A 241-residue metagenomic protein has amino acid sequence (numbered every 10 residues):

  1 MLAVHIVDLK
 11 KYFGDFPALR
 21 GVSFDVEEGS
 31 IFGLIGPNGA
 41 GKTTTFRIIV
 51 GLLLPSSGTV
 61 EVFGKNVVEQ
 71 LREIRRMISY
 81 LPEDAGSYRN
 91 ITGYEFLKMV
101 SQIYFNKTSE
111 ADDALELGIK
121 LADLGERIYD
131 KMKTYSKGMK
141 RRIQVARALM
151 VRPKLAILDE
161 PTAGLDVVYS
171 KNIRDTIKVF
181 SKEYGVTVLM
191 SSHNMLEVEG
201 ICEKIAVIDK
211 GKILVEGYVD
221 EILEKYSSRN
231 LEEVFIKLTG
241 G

Functional and structural regions predicted by a protein language model:
G58-E69, E73-I74: Conserved ABC transporter NBD signature motif
K98, Q102, S109-R127: Conserved ABC ATPase "signature" region
R152: Conserved catalytic motifs of ABC-family nucleotide-binding domains
A156-E160: Catalytic Walker B motif of ABC-type/P-loop ATPase nucleotide-binding domains
K171-Y184: Helical segment within the ABC ATPase nucleotide-binding domain
E216-G217: ABC ATPase "signature
